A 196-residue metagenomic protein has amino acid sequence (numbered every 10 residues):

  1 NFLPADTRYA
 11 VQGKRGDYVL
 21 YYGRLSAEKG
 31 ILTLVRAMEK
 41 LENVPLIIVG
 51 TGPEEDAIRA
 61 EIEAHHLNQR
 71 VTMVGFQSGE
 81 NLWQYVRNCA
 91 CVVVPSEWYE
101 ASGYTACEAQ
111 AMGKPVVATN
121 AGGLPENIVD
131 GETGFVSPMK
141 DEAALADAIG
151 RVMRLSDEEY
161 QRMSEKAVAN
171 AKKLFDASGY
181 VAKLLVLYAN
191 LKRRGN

Functional and structural regions predicted by a protein language model:
D17-K40, P53-R59: A conserved mid-protein helix/loop that constitutes part of the nucleotide-sugar donor-binding site
V19, L34-A37, L46, L145 (+1 more regions): A structural motif in glycosyltransferase catalytic domains
R59-Q77: Nucleotide-activated donor-binding/catalytic signature segment of Leloir-type glycosyltransferases, i.e., the conserved
F76-Q77, Q84-C89: Short alpha-helical donor nucleotide-sugar binding micro-motif in glycosyltransferases
R87-A101, K114: Acidic donor-binding loop of glycosyltransferase active sites
C107, A121-G131, F135-V136: Short acidic/histidine- and often glycine-rich active-site loop of Leloir-type glycosyltransferases that engages
D130-G131, F135-E142, R151-D157: Conserved acidic donor-binding segment of nucleotide-sugar-dependent glycosyltransferases
R151, E158-L174, Y180-V186: A short, well-ordered alpha-helix in the C-terminal region of glycosyltransferases
